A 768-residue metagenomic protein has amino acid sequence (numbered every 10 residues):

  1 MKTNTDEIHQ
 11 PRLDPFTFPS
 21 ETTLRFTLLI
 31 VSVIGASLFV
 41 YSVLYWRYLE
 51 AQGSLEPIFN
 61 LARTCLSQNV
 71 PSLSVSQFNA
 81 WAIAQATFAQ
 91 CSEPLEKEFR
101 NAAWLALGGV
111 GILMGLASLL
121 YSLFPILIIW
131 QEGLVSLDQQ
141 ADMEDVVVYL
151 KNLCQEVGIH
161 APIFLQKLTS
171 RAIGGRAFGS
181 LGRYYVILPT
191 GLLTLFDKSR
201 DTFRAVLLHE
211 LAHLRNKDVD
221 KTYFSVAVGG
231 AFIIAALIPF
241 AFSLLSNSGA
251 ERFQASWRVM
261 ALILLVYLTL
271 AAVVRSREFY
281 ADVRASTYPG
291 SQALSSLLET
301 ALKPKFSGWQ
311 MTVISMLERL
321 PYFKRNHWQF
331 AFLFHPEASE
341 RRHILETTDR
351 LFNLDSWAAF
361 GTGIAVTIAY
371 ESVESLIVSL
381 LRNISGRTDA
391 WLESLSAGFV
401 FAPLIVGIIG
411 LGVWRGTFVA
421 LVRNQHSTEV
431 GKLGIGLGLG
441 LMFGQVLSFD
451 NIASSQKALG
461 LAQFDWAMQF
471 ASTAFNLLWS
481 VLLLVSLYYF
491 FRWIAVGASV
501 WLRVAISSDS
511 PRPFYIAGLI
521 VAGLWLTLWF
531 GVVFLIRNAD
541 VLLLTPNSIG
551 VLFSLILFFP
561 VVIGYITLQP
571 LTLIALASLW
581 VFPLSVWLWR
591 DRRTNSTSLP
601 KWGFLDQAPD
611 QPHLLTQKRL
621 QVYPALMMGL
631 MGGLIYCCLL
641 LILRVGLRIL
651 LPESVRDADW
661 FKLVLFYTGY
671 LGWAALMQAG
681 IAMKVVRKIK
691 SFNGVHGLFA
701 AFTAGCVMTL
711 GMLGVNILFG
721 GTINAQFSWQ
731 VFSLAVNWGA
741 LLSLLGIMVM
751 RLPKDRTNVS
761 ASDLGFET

Functional and structural regions predicted by a protein language model:
K2-T169, A231-R275, K305, L351-T768: Hydrophobic or amphipathic, alpha-helical segments that drive membrane association/targeting
R63-S67, Y185-T190, L211, R215: Short hydrophobic beta-strand segments that form the core of ligand-binding sensory/regulatory domains
G115, V148, K198-R200, L265 (+1 more regions): Short hydrophobic "helix-edge" motifs at membrane interfaces and signal-peptide entry regions
G133-L134, L150, L188, H209 (+2 more regions): Divalent metal-coordination and catalytic microenvironments
Q155-Y185, A272, A285-A359: Active-site-proximal gating segments in proteases and membrane effectors
T190-A205: Short pre-active-site segment immediately N-terminal to the catalytic Zn-binding motif
L207, L211-R215, Y280, R284: Active-site His/Glu-centered metal-binding helix of metallohydrolases
L211-G230, S291-A293: Catalytic Zn2+-binding segment of zinc metalloproteases
